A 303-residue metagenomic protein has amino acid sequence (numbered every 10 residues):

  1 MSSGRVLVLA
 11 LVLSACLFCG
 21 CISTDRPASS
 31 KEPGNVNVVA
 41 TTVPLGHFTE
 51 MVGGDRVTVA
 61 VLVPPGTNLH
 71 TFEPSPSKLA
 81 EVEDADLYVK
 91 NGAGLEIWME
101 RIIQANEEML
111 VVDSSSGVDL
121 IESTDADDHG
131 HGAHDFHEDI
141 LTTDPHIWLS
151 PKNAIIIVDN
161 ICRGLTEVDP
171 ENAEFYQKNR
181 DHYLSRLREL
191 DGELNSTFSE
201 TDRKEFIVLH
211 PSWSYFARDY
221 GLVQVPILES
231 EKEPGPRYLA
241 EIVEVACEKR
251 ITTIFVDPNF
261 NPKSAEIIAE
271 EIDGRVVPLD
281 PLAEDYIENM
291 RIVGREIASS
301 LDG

Functional and structural regions predicted by a protein language model:
M1-K31: Secretory targeting signatures
C21-G303: Extracytoplasmic metal-acquisition and chelation regions
